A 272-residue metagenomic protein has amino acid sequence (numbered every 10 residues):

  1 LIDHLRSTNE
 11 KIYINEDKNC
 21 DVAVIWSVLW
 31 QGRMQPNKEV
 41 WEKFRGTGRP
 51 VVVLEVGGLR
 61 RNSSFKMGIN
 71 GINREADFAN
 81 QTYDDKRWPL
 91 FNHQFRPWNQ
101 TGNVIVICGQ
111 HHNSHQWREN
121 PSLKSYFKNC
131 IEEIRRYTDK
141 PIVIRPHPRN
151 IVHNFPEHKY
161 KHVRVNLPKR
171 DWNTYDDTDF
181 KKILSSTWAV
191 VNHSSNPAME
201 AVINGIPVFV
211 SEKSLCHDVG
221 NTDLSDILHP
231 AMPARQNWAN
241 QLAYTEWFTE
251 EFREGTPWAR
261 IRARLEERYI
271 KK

Functional and structural regions predicted by a protein language model:
L1, R33-E39, P121-E133: Well-ordered, non-membrane alpha-helical segments in soluble/globular domains
L1-S27, S114, R268-K272: N-terminal pre-catalytic "stem/leader" segment of glycosyltransferase-like enzymes
D17-K18, V22-R118, N240: Catalytic core of nucleotide-activated saccharide and alditol-phosphate transferases
C20-I25, G48-V51, K66-G71, F155-D177 (+2 more regions): Active-site regions of enzymes building and remodeling cell-envelope glycoconjugates
W26, L54-V56, R145, P168 (+2 more regions): Generic beta-sheet signal
F65-G102, D218-K272: Leloir-type glycosyltransferase catalytic cores
K128-T174: Catalytic donor nucleotide-activated moiety binding site of glycosyltransferases and closely related
D176-T222: A donor-sugar binding/catalytic signature common to diverse glycosyltransferases and related nucleotide-sugar
